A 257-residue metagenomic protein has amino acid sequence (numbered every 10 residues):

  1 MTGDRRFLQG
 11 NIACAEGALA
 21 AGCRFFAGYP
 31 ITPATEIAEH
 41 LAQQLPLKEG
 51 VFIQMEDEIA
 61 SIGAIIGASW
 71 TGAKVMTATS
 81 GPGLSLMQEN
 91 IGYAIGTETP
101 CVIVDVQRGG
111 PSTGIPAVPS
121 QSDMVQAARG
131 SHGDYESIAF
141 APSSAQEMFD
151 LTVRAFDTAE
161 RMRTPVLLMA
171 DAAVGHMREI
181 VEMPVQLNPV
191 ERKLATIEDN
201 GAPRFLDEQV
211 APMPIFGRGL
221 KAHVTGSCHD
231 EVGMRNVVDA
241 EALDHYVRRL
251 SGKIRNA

Functional and structural regions predicted by a protein language model:
M1-G130, E136, V153, A172: Thiamine diphosphate
D4-G10, E160-A257: Flexible, low-complexity linker and terminal segments
A13, E36, E147-D150, H245 (+1 more regions): Generic recognition of stable, solvent-exposed alpha-helical segments in well-folded globular domains
G63-A64, D150, R178-E179: Short, solvent-exposed polar/charged micro-motifs at secondary-structure junctions
K74-S80, P100-V106, A127, D150-A159 (+2 more regions): Short secondary-structure transition/capping segments
V118-A172, P184, I197: Conserved thiamine diphosphate
